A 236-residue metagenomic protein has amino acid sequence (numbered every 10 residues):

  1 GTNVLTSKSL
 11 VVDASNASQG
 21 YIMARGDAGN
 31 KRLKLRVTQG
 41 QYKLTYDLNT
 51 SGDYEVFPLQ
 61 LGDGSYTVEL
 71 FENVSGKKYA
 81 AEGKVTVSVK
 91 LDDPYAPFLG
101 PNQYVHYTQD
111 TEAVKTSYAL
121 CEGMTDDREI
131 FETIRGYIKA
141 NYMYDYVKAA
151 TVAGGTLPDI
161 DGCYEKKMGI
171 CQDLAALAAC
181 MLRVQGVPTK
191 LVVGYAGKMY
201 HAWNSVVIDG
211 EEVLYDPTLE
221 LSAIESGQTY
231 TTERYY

Functional and structural regions predicted by a protein language model:
G1-R128, E212, Y236: N-terminal accessory/pre-domain segments preceding catalytic cores
L5, L157, M199-Y200: Short, solvent-exposed coil/turn segments
Y66, Y79, F98, Y137 (+3 more regions): Aromatic side chains
Q103-E165, L177-A179, G210-L214, E220-G227 (+1 more regions): Secondary-structure boundary elements
D173-Y236: Hydrophobic/aromatic-rich core segments of domains that either
